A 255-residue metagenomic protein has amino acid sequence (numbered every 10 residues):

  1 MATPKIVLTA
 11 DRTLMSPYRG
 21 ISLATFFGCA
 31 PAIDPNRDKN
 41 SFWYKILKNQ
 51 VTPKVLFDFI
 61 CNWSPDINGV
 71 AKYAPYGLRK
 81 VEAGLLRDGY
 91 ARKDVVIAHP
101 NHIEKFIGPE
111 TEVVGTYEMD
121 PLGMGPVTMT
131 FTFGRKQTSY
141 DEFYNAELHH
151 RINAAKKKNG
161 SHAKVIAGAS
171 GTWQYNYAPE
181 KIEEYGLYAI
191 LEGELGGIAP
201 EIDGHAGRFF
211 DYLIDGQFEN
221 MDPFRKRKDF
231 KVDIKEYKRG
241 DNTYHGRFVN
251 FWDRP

Functional and structural regions predicted by a protein language model:
M1-E192, N242-H245: A short, structured N-terminal alpha-helical element that caps or precedes a catalytic domain
C29, R135, G197-I198, H205 (+3 more regions): Intrinsically disordered, low-complexity regions
D120-G134, G196-I198, D203-G207, D253-P255: Conserved radical SAM core fold
G171, G204, N250: Active-site-proximal loop/turn and secondary-structure-junction residues that shape catalytic pockets, frequently
G186-R225: Two-component system phosphotransfer/interaction surface
E219, P223-P255: Radical SAM [4Fe-4S] cluster-binding motif and immediate context
